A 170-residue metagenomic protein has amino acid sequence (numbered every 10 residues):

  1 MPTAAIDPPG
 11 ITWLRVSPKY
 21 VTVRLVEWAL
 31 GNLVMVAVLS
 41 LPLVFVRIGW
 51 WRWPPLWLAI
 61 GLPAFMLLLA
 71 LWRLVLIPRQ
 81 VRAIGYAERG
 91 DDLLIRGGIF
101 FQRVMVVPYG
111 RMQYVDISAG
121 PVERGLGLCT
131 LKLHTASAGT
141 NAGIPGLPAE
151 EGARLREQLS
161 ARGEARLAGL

Functional and structural regions predicted by a protein language model:
M1-G110, Y114-L170: N-terminal basic, Ser/Thr-rich segments that initiate or prime the first beta/alpha elements at protein or domain
